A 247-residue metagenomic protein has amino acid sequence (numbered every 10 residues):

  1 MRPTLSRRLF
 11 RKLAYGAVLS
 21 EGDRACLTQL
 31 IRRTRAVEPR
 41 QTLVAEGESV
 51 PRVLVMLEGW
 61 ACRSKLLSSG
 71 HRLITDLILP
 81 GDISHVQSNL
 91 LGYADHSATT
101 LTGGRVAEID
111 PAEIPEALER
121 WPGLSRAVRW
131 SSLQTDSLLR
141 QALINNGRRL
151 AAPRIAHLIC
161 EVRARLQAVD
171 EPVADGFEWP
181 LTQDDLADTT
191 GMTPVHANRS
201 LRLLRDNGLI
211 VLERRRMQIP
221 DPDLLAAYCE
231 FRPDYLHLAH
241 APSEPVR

Functional and structural regions predicted by a protein language model:
M1-P39, I83-S84, S88-L91: Cyclic nucleotide-binding regulatory module and flanking cytosolic helices
C26-L27, V44-G47, E171: Short loop/turn motifs at secondary-structure junctions and domain boundaries
Q41-G103: Cyclic nucleotide-binding regulatory domains
V53, T75, V106-A107, E178 (+2 more regions): A residue-level structural signature of the nucleotidyltransferase/glycosyltransferase Rossmann-like core
E58, A112-E113, D184, D223: Alpha-helix/helix-capping structural signal
D76-Q141: Cyclic-nucleotide recognition modules
P122-G191: Polybasic "coupling" helices that flank or enter modular domains
A164-R247: Phosphate-/nucleic-acid-contacting segments
